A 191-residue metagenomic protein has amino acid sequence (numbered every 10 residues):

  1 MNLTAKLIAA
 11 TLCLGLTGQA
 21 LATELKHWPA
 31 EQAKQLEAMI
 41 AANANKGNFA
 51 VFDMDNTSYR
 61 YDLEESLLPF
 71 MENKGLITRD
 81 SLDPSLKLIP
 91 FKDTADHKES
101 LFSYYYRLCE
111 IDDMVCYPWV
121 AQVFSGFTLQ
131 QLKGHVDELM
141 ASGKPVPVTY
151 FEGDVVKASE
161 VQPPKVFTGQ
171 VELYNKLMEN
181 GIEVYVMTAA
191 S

Functional and structural regions predicted by a protein language model:
M1-I8: Bacterial N-terminal signal peptides that target proteins for export
A9-G15: Bacterial N-terminal signal peptides
G18-A22: Sec/Tat signal peptide C-region and signal peptidase I cleavage site
T23-S191: Alpha-helical substrate-recognition element adjacent to the catalytic core
